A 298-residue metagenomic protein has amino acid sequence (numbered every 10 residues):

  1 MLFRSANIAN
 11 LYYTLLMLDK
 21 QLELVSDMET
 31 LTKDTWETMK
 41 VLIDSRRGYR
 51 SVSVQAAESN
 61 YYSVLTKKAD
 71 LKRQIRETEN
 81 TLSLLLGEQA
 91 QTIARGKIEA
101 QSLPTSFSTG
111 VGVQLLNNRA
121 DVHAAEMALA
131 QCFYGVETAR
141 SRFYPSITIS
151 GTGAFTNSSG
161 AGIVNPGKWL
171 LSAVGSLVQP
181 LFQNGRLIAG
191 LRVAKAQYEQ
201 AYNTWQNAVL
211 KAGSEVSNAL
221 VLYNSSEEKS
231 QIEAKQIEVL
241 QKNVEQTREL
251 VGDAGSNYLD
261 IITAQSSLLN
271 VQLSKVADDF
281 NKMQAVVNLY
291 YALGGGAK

Functional and structural regions predicted by a protein language model:
M1-R4, S51-V52, A56, A120-M127 (+5 more regions): Sec/SRP-type N-terminal targeting helices
R4-V111, L222, S226, Q246-E249 (+2 more regions): Periplasmic alpha-helical coiled-coil/stalk elements that build and connect Gram-negative outer-membrane
S45-G48, N207-L210, S214, V251-G255: Short coil/turn linkers that connect adjacent helices within long alpha-helical scaffolds, especially alpha-solenoid
V52, G255-A277: Short terminal targeting/anchoring segments
A90, L103, D253, S274-K298: Acidic, low-complexity, intrinsically disordered peripheral segments
G153-N157, L181, L293: Transmembrane beta-strands of outer-membrane beta-barrel pores
E238-I262, Y290-K298: A glycine-biased, small/acidic residue-tolerant capping/turn segment at secondary-structure junctions
